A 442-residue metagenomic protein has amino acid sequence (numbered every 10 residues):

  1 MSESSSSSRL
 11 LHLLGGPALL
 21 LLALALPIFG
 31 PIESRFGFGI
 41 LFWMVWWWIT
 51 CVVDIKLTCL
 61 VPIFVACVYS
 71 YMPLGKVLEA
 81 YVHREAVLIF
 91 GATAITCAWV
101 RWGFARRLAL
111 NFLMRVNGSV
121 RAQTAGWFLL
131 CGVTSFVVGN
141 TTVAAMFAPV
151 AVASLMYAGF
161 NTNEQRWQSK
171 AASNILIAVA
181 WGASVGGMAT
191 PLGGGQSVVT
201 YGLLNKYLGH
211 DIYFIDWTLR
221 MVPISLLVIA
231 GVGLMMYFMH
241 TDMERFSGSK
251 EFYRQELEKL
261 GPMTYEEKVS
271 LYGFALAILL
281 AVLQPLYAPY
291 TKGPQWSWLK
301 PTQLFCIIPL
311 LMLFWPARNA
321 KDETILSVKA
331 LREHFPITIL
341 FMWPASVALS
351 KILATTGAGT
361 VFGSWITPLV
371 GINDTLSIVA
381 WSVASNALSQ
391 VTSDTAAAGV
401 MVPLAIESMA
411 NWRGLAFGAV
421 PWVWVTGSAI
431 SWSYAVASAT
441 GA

Functional and structural regions predicted by a protein language model:
M1-L88, K206-Y207, D216-S364: Hydrophobic transmembrane alpha-helices of multi-pass small-molecule transporters
S2, W43, K56-R166, K321-I325 (+2 more regions): Membrane-embedded alpha-helical segments and adjacent helix-loop junctions characteristic of multi-pass solute
L26-P31, S408-G418: Helix-interface capping motifs at the ends of transmembrane segments in multi-pass membrane proteins
W46-D54, L130-G139, A180-L192, L313-F314 (+2 more regions): Transmembrane alpha-helix interface/packing and boundary motifs in multi-pass membrane proteins, characterized by
V65, Y201-G209, M409: Interfacial segments of multi-pass membrane proteins
F90, T96, S135, V143-A148 (+8 more regions): Transmembrane alpha-helix detector for multi-pass membrane proteins
R121-V133, F160-G186, I212-R220, D374-A387 (+1 more regions): Alpha-helical transmembrane segments of multi-pass membrane proteins
T142-F160, K170-N205, I224-E251: Transmembrane-helix bundle segments that line or gate the permeation/cavity pathway in multi-pass membrane proteins
